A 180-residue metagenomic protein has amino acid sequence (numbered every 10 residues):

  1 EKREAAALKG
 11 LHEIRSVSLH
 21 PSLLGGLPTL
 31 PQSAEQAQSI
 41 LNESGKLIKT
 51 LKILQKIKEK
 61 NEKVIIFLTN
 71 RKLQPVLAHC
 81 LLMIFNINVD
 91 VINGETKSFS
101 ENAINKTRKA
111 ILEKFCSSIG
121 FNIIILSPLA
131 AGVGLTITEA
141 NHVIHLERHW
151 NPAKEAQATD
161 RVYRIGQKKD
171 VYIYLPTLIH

Functional and structural regions predicted by a protein language model:
E1, C116, N122-H180: SF2 helicase/translocase ATPase core recognition
K2-V133: Conserved Helicase C-terminal RecA-like lobe
